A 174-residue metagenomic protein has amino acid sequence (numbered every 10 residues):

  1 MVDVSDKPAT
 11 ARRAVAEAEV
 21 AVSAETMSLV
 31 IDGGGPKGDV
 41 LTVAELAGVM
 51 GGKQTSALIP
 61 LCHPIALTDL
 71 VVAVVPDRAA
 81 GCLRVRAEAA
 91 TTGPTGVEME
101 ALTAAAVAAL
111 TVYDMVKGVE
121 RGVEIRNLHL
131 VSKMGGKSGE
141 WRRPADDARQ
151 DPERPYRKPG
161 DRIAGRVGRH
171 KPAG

Functional and structural regions predicted by a protein language model:
M1-L41, L46-L61, T68-G174: C-terminal binding/interaction regions
